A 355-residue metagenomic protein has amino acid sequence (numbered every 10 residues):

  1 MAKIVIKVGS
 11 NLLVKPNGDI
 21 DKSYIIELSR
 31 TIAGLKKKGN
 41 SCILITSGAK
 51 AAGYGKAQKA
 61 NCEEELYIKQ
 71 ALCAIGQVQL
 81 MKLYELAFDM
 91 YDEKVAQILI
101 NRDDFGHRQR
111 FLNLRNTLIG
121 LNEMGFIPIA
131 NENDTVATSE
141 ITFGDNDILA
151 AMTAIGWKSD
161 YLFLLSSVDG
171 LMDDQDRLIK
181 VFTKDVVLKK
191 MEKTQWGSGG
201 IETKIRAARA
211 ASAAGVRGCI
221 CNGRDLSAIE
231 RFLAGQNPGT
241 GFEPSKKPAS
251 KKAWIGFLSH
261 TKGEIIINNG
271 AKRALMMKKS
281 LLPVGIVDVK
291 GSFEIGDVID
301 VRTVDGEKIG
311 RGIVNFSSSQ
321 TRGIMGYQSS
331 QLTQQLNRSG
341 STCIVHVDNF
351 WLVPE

Functional and structural regions predicted by a protein language model:
M1-K94, I98-E355: C-terminal catalytic "cap/lid" subdomain
